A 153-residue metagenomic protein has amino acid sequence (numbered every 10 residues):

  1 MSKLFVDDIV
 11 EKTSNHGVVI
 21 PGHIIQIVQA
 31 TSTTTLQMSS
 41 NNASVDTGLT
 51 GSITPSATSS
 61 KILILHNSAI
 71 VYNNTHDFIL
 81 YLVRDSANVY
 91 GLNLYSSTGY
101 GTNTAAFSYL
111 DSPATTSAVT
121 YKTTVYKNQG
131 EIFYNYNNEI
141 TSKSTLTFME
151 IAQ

Functional and structural regions predicted by a protein language model:
M1-S39, T58-S59: Intrinsic low-complexity, repeat-rich intrinsically disordered segments enriched in small/flexible residues
S2, H16, P21-Q26, L49 (+3 more regions): Generic structural motif recognizing short loop/turn segments at the entrances and edges of beta-strands
F5-V6, L49-I53: Short secondary-structure capping/turn segments at boundaries of alpha-helices and beta-strands
S39-N42, S52-Q153: Terminal beta-strand-rich extracellular "head" domains that mediate receptor/glycan or other ligand binding
S44-G48: A short beta-strand-loop element at or near the start of a globular domain
